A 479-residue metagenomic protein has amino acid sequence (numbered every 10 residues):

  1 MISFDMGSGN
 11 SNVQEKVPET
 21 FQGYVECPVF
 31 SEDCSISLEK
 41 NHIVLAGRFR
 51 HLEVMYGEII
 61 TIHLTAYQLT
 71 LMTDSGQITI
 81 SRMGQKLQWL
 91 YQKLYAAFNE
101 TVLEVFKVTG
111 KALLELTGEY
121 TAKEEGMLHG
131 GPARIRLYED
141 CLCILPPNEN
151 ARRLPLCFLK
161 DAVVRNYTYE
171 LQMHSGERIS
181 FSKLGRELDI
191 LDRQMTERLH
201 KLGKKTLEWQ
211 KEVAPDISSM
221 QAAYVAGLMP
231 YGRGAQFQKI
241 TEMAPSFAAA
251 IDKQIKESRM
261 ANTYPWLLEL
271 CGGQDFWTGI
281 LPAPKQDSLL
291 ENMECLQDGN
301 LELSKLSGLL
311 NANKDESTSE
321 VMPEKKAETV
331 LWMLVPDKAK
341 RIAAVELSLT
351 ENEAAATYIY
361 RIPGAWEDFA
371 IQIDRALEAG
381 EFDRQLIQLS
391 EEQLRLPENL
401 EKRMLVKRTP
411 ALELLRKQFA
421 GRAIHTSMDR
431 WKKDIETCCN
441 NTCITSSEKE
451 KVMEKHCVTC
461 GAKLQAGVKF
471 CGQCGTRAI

Functional and structural regions predicted by a protein language model:
M1-I479: Eukaryotic intrinsically disordered, low-complexity regulatory linkers and tails enriched in Ser/Thr/Pro
